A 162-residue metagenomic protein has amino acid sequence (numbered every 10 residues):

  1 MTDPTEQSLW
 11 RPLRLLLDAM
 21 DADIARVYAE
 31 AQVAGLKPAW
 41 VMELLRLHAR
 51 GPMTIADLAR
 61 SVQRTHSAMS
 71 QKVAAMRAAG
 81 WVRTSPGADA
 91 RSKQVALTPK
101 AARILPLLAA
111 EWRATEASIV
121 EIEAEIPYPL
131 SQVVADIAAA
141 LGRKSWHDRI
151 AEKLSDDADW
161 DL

Functional and structural regions predicted by a protein language model:
M1-G35, A151, W160-L162: N-terminal leader segment of winged-helix/HTH proteins
M1-T2, E125-L162: C-terminal regulatory/oligomerization modules of transcriptional regulators
T5, A39-W40, K100: N-terminal positioning helix adjacent to the helix-turn-helix/winged-helix DNA-binding module
S8-D23, V27, L97-K100, E111 (+2 more regions): C-terminal ligand-sensing/allosteric alpha-helical core of TetR-family HTH transcriptional regulators
A22-S67: N-terminal helix-turn-helix DNA-binding core of bacterial DNA-binding proteins
A74-Q132: Charged, amphipathic alpha-helical coiled-coil/dimerization segments
